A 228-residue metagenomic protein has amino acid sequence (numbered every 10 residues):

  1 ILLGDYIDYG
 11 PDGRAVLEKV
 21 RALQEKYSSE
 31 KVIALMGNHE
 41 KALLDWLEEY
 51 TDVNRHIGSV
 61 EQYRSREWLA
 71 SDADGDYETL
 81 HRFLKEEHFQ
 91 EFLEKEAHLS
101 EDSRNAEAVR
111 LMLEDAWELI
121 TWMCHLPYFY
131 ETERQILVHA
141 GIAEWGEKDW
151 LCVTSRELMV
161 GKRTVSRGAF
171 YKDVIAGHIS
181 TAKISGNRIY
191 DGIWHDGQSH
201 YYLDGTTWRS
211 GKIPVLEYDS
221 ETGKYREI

Functional and structural regions predicted by a protein language model:
I1-L3, I7-R14: An N-terminal domain-cap segment
G4-D5, G37-N38, G177-H178, D204: Active-site glycine-centered loops adjacent to acidic/histidine catalytic or metal-binding residues that shape
D8-Y9, K41-A42, E144, T181: Active-site micro-motifs of SAM-dependent methyltransferase domains
P11-A15, L43-L47, A140, G186-N187 (+1 more regions): A short acidic (Asp/Glu
G13-L17, R21-P127: Active-site neighborhood of divalent metal-dependent phosphoester bond hydrolases
H81-Y202, T206-G211, R226: Acidic, His/Gly-enriched loop-helix segments that form or flank divalent-metal centers in metallo-dependent hydrolases
K212-I228: Short, basic/aromatic-enriched C-terminal tail that caps enzymatic domains
